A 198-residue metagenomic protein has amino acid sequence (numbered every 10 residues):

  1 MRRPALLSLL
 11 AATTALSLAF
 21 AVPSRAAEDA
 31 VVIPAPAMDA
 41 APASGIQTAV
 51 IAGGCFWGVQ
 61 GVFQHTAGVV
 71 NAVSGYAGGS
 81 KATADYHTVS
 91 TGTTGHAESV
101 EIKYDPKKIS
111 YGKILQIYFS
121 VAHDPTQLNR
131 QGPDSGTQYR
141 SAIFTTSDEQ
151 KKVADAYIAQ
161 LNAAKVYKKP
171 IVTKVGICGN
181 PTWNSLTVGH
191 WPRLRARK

Functional and structural regions predicted by a protein language model:
M1-A11: Bacterial N-terminal signal peptides that target proteins for export
R2-R3, L16-K198: Flexible coil/turn and secondary-structure edge motifs
